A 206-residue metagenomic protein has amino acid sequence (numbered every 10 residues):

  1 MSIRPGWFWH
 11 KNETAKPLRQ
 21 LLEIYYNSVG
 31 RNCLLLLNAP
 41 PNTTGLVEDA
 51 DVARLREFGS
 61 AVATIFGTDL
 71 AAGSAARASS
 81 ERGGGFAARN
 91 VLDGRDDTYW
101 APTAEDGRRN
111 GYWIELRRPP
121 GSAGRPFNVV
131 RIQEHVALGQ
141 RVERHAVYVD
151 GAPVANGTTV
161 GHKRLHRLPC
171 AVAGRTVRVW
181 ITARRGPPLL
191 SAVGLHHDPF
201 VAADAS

Functional and structural regions predicted by a protein language model:
S2-A87, V129, Q133, A152-G157 (+1 more regions): Carbohydrate-binding surfaces of carbohydrate-active enzymes
L46, G94, L165-R167: Conserved short-loop catalytic and cofactor-binding motifs
R56-R125, Q133-H145, V149, T158-V160 (+2 more regions): Disordered, acidic Ser/Thr/Pro-rich linker "stalks" and the adjacent N-terminal cap of the next globular domain
L116-G121, L168-C170, I181: Hydrophobic residues in beta-strands and at strand termini
V129, T176-R178: Short, conserved beta-strand segments of beta-strand-rich sandwich/propeller modules, principally
V154-C170: Extracellular carbohydrate recognition and processing domains and analogous Trp-centered ligand-binding platforms
W180-G186: Short beta-strand-plus-loop segments that form exposed binding edges in beta-rich domains
